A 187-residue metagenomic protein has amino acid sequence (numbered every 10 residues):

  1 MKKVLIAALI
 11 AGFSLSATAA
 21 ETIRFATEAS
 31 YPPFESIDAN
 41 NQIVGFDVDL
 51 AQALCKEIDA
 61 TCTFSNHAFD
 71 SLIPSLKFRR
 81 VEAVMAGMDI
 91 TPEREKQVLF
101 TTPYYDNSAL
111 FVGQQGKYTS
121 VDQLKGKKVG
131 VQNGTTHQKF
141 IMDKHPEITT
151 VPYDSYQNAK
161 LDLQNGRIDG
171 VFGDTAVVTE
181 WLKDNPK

Functional and structural regions predicted by a protein language model:
K2-A7: Sec-dependent signal peptide recognition, specifically the positively charged N-region followed immediately by
F13-A20: Sec/Tat signal peptide C-region and signal peptidase I cleavage site
A20-G87: Extracytoplasmic small-molecule ligand-binding "clamshell" domains of the periplasmic binding protein/Venus flytrap
E28, V98-L110: Short Pro/Gly-enriched coil loops immediately N-terminal to beta-strands
I37, A51-A60, F100, H137-D154 (+1 more regions): Ligand-binding cleft/hinge of the Venus flytrap
V48-D49, T63-P74, G116, N133 (+2 more regions): Short helix-initiation/N-cap motifs at beta->coil->alpha
S71-P74, G87-K96, F140, Q164 (+1 more regions): A ligand-binding cleft/hinge motif common to bilobed small-molecule-binding domains
G113-V129: Flexible hinge/capping segments at coil-to-helix
